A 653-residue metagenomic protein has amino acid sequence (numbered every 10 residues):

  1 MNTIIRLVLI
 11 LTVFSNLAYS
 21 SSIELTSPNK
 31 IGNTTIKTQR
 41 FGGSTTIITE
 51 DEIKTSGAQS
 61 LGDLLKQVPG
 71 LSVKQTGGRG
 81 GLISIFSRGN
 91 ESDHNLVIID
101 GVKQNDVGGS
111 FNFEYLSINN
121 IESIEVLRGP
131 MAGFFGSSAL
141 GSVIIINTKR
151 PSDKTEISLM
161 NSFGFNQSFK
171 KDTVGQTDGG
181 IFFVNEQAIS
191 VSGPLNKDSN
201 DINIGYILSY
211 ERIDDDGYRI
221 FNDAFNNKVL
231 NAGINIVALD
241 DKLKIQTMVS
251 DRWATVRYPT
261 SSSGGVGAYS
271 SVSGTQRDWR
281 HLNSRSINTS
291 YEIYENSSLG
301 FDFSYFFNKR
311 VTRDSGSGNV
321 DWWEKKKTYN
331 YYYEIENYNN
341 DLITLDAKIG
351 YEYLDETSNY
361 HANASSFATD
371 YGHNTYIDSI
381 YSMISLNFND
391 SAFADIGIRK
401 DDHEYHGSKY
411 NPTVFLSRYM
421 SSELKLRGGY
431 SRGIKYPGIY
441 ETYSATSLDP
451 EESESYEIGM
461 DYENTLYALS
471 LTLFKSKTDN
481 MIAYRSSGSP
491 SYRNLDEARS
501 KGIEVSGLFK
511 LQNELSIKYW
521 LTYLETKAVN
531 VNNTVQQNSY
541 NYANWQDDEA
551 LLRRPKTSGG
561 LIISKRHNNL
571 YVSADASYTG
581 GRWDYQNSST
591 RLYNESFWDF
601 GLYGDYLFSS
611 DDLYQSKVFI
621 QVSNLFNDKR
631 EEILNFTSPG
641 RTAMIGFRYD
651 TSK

Functional and structural regions predicted by a protein language model:
S20-K54, G62, S92: Short, acidic, small-residue-rich periplasmic hinge/interaction motif at the N-terminus of Gram-negative outer-membrane
I23-T26, G62, K66-K103: Extracytoplasmic beta-strand/coil segments of soluble accessory domains associated with Gram-negative outer-membrane
V102-P130, Q187: Short acidic/polar hinge/loop motifs at secondary-structure boundaries that mediate gating or recognition
M160, N387-A394, K475-K477, L495-Q586 (+2 more regions): Gram-negative outer-membrane beta-barrel transporters
D178-R257, Q276-L299, N339-D341: Transmembrane beta-barrel wall of Gram-negative outer-membrane proteins
S192-D198, I202-I204, E211, N235-L239 (+3 more regions): Conserved C-terminal beta-signal and adjacent last beta-strands/turns of outer-membrane beta-barrel proteins
Q246-S250, T289-Y294, L342-D346, E352-E356 (+4 more regions): Structural signature of Gram-negative outer-membrane beta-barrels, strongest in the C-terminal barrel of TonB-dependent
E295-T312, S358, Y419, L426-R427 (+2 more regions): Membrane-embedded beta-barrel scaffold of Gram-negative outer-membrane proteins
